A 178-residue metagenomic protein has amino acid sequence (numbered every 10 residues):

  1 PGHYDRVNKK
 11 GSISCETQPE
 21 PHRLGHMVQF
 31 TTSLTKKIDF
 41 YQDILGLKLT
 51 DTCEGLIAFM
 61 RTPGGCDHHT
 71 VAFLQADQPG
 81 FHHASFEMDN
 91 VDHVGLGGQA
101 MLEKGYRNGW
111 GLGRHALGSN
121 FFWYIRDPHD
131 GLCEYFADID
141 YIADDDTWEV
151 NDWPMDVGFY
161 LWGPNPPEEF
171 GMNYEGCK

Functional and structural regions predicted by a protein language model:
G2-T35, C66, P79-F86, G176-K178: N-terminal beta-strand motif that seeds the catalytic metal site of vicinal oxygen chelate
L24, Y41, L47, M60 (+4 more regions): Short, structured motif recognition centered on aromatic/hydrophobic residues
Q29-H68: Core segments of cupin and vicinal oxygen chelate
Q29-T35, F86-C133, A137-D145, E149-K178: Vicinal oxygen chelate
T52, Q75-A76: A conserved beta-strand-loop-helix scaffold within acyl/acetyltransferase catalytic domains
E54-L56, G80, A116-N120: Short acidic/glycine-enriched loop/turn segments that link adjacent beta-strands
G65-V71, D130-G131: Short, charged/polar, Gly/Pro-enriched secondary-structure boundary elements
H69, Q78, H115: His-enriched metal-coordination microenvironments in redox/metal-binding proteins
